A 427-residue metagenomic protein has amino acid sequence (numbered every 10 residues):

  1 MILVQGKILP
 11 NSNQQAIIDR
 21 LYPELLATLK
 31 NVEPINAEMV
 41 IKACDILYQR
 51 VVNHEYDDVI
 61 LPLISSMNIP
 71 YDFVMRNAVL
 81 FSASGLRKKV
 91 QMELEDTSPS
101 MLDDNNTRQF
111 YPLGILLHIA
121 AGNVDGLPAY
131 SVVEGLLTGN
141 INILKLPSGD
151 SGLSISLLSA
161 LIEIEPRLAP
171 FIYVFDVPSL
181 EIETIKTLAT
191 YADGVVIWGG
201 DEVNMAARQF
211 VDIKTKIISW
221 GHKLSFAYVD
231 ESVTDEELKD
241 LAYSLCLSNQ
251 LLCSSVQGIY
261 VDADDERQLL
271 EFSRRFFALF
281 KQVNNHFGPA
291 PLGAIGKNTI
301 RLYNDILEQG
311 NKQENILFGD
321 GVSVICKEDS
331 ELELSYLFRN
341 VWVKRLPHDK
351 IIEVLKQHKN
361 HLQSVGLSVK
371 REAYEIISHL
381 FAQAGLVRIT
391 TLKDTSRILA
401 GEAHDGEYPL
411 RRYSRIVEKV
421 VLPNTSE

Functional and structural regions predicted by a protein language model:
M1-L113, V365-G366: N-terminal Rossmann-like NAD(P)+-binding subdomain of aldehyde/semialdehyde dehydrogenases
V90-I164: Conserved small-residue-rich beta-alpha loop and adjacent elements that most often cradle the phosphate/pyrophosphate
L102-A120, V177-Y191, V322-L337: Donor nucleotide-activated moiety binding/catalytic core segment of transferases that use nucleotide-activated donors
P128, S154, M205-Q209, V229 (+1 more regions): Short glycine-/acidic-enriched loop or helix-start segments at secondary-structure transitions that form or flank
T138-I143, R167-A169, T187-D193, Q357-L362: Short, surface-exposed connector motifs at secondary-structure boundaries
L168-G258, A263, L399-S426: Conserved NAD(P)+-binding/catalytic subdomain of aldehyde/semialdehyde dehydrogenases
Q250-V256, Y260-G366, E372-L422: NAD(P)-dependent aldehyde/semialdehyde dehydrogenase
